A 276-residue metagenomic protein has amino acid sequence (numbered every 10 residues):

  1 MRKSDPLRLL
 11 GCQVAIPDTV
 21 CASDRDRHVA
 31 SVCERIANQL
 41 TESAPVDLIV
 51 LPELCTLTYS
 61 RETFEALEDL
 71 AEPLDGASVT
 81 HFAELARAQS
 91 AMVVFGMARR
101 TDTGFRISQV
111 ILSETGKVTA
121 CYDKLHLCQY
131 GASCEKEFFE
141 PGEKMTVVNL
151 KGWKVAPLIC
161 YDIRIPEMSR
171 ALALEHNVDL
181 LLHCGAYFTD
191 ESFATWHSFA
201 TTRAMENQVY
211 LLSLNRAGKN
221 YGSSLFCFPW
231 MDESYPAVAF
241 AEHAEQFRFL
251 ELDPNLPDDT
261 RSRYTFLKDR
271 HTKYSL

Functional and structural regions predicted by a protein language model:
M1-G11, V147-P157, L180: Beta-strand-turn-beta hairpins that frame and shape the catalytic cleft of phosphate-ester-processing enzymes
Q13-V20: Short polar catalytic/cofactor-binding loops
D26-T115, T189-V209: Cys-nucleophile CN-hydrolase/nitrilase-fold catalytic domain and related Cys-dependent amidase chemistry that acts on
I49, K154-I159, L182, L212: Short hydrophobic-aromatic micro-motifs
A77-M92, I163-F247: CN hydrolase (nitrilase-like) catalytic-core segments centered on the catalytic cysteine and neighboring Lys/Glu
F95-M97, I107-I111, T146-V148, G222-F226 (+1 more regions): Short beta-strand scaffold segments in enzyme catalytic cores
R100-H176, T189-T202, R263-F266: Active-site catalytic loop in hydrolytic enzyme cores
N255-L276: A short C-terminal boundary segment appended to hydrolase-like catalytic domains
